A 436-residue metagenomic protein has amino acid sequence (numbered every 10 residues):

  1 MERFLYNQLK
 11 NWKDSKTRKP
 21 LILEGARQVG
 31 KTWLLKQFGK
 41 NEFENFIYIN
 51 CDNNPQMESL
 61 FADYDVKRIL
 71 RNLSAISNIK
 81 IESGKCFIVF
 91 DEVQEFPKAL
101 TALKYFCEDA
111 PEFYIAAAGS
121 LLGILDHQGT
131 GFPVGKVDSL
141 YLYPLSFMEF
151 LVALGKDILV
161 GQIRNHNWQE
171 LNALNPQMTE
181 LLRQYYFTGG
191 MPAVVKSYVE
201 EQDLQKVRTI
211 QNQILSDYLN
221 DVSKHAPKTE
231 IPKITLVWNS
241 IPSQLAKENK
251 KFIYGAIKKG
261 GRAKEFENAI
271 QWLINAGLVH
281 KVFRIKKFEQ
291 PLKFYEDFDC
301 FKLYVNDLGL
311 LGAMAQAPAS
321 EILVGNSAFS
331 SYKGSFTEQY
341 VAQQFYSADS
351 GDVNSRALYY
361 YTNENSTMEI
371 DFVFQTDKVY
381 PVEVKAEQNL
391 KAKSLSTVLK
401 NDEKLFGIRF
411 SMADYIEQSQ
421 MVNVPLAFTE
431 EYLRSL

Functional and structural regions predicted by a protein language model:
M1-D14: N-terminal pre-Walker A segment at the start of P-loop NTPase domains
K31: Conserved lysine of the Walker
L34, F38: Hydrophobic positions on the alpha1 helix immediately C-terminal to the Walker A/P-loop
N53-S83: Short glycine-rich substrate-engagement loop in P-loop NTPases that contacts/grips substrate
V89, Y114-S120, Y141: Structural recognition of the conserved hydrophobic beta-strand(s) that form the central parallel beta-sheet of P-loop
D126-A246: Interdomain motor-coupling "hinge/lid" segment immediately C-terminal to the ATP-binding subdomain of NTP-driven enzymes
K196-E369, V373-F374: Accessory nucleic acid-recognition modules appended to NTPase machines
V341, F345, I370-Q388, G407: Conserved catalytic cores of phosphodiester-cleaving nucleases, focusing on short active-site segments
